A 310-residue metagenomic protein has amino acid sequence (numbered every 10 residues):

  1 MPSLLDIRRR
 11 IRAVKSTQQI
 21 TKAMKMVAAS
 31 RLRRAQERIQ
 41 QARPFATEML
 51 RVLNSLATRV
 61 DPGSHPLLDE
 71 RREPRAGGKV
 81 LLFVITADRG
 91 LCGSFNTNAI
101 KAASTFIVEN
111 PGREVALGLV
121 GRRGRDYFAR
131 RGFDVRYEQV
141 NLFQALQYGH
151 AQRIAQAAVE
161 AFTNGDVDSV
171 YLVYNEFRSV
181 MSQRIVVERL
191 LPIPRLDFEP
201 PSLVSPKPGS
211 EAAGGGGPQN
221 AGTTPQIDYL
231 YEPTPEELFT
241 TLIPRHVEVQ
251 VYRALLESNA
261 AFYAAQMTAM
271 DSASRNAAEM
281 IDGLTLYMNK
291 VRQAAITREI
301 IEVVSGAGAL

Functional and structural regions predicted by a protein language model:
M1-L310: C-terminal beta-strand-loop-alpha-helix "lid" module of Rossmann-like NAD(P)-dependent dehydrogenases
